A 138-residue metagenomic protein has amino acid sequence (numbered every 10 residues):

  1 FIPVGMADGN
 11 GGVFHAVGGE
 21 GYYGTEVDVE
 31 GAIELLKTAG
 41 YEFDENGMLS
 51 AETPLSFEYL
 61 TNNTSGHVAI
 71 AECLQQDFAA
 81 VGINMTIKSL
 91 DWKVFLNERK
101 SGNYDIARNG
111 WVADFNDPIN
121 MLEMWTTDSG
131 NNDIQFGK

Functional and structural regions predicted by a protein language model:
F1-Q76: Append "and occasionally in soluble cytosolic enzymes with long acidic Gly/Pro-rich linkers
G5, L60-N62, K88-L90, G110-V112: Active-site-proximal beta-strand/loop segments in catalytic clefts of secreted hydrolases
G9, S65-V68, V94-L96, D114-P118: Flexible loop/turn segments at secondary-structure boundaries
G21, T25-D28, A32-E34, A80-L96 (+2 more regions): Extracytoplasmic/peripheral linker and loop segments enriched in polar/acidic and small residues with frequent Thr/Pro
A39, G102, W125-S129: Alpha-helix boundary/capping residues
A51-T53, K100-G102, N116: Extracellular/periplasmic catalytic domains that process cell-envelope and extracellular macromolecules
E72-V81, K93-Y104: Short helices/loops that flank or line small-molecule/ion binding pockets
D105-N109: Paired acidic/hydrophobic, glycine-rich loop segments that form the ligand-binding mouth/hinge of periplasmic-binding
